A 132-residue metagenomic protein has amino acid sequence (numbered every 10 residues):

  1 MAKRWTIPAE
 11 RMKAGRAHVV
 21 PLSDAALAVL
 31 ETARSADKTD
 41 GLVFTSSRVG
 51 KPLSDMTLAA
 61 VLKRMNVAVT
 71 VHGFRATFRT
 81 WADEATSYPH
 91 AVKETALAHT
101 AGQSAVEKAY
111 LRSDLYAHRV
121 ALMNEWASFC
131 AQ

Functional and structural regions predicted by a protein language model:
M1-R4, H90-E94: Short, charged phosphate-coordinating catalytic segments
A2, R11, P21-G73, T77-F78 (+2 more regions): Active-site/catalytic core of tyrosine-dependent DNA strand-transfer enzymes
T6-A14, L27, G50, S87 (+1 more regions): Catalytic-site neighborhood detector that most strongly recognizes the C-terminal catalytic loop/helix of tyrosine
G15-V19: Short, mixed charged/polar active-site loops that provide acid/base catalysis or chelate metal/phosphate cofactors
T77, A91, A121: Active-site phosphate/pyrophosphate-handling residues
W81: Short beta-strand/loop motif that positions the catalytic acidic residue of the alpha/beta-hydrolase fold
